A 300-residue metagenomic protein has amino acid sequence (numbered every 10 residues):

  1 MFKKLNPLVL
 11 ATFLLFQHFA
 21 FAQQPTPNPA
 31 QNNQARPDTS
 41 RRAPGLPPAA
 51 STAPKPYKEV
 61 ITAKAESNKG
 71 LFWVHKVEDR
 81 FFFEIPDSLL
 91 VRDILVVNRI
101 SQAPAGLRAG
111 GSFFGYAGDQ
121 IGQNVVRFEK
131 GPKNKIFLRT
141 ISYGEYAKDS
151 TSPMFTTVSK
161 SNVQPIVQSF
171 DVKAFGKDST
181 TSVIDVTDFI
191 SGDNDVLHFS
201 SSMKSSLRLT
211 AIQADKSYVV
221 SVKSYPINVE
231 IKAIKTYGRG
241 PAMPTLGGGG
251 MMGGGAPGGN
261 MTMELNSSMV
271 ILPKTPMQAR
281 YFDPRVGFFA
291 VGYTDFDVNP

Functional and structural regions predicted by a protein language model:
M1-P25: Bacterial Sec-dependent N-terminal signal peptides
P25-P300: Auxiliary tRNA-acceptor-end handling modules of aminoacyl-tRNA synthetases
